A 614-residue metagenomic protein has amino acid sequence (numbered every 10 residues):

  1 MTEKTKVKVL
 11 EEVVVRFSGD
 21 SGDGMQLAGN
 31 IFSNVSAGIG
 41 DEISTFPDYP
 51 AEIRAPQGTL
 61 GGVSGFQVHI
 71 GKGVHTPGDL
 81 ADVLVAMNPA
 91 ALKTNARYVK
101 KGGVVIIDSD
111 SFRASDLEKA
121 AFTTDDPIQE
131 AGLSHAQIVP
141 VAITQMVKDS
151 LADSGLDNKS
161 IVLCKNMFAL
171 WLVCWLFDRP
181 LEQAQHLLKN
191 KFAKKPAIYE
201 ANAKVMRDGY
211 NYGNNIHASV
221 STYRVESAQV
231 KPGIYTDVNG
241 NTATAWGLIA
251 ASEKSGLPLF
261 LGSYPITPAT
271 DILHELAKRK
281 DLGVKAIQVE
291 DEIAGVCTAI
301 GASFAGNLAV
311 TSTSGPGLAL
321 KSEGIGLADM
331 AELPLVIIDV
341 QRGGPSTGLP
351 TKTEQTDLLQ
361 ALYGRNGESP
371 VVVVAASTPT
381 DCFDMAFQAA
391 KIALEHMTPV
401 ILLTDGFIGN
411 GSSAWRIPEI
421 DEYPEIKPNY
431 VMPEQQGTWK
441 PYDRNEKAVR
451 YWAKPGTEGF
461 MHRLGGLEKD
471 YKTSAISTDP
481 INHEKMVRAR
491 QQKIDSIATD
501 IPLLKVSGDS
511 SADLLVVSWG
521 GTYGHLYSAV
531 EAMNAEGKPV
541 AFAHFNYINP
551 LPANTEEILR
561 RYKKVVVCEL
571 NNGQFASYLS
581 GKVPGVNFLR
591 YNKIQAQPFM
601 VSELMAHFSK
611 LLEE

Functional and structural regions predicted by a protein language model:
T2-S255: Active-site cofactor/cluster-binding pocket
E12-V99, W246, A251, L259 (+3 more regions): Thiamine diphosphate
V13-D20, A169-W171, L259-G262, A309-S312 (+4 more regions): Short glycine-rich or small-residue beta-strand-to-loop segments that form or flank ligand, phosphate, metal/Fe-S
P50-R54, F112-D116, I293-G295, G317-L320 (+5 more regions): Short gly/pro/ser/thr-enriched loop/turn and capping motifs at secondary-structure boundaries
H69, A86-M87, I106-D108, V139-A142 (+6 more regions): Short beta-strand segments
L133-A136, P140-M146, K352-I401, D405 (+2 more regions): Conserved thiamine diphosphate
D149-L151, A218-G233, A251-P258, E275-L282 (+4 more regions): Gly-rich Lys/Arg/Thr-decorated short loops/hinges at beta-loop-alpha junctions or inter-strand turns that position
V230, V238-G247, S255, M385 (+2 more regions): Flexible, low-complexity linker and terminal segments
